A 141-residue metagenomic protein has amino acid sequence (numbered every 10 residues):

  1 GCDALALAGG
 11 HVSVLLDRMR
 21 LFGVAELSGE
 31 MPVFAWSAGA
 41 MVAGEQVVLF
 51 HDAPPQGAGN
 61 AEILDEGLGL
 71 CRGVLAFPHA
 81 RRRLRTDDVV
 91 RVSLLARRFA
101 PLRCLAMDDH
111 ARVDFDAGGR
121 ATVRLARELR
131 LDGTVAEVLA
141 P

Functional and structural regions predicted by a protein language model:
G1, L21-M31: Catalytic-core regions built around general acid/base machinery
G1-A4, L16-D17: N-terminal small/polar loop signature for handling phosphorylated ligands or for N-terminal nucleophile
D3-A4, V47-P141: C-terminal and late-domain segments of enzyme folds
A8, L27-V47: Catalytic nucleophile loop
V12-L21: Glycine/threonine-rich flexible loop motifs
V12-S13, A40-V42, R82-R83, V113: Glycine-rich nucleotide phosphate-binding loop and flanking beta-alpha elements of Rossmann-like dinucleotide-binding
D17, F34-W36, G69, R85: Short capping loops/turns at secondary-structure boundaries
R18, L27, L94-R98: Residues that form generic nucleotide/phosphate-binding pockets
